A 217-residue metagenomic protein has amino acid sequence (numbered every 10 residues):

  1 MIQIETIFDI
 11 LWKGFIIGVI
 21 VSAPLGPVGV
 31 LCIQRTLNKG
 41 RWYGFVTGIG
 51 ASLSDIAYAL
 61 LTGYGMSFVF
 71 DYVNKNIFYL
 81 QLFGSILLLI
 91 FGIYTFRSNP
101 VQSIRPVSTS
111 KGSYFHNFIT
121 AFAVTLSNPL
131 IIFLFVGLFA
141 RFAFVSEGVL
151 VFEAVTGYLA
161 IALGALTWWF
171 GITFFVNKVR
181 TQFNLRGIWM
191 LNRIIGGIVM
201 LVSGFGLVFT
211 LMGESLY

Functional and structural regions predicted by a protein language model:
I2-F78, G137-V155: Juxtamembrane transmembrane-helix termini in multi-pass membrane transport proteins
I2-Q3, H116-G137: Selected transmembrane alpha-helices and immediately adjacent juxtamembrane segments of polytopic inner-membrane
W42-N117, F175: Membrane helix-loop-helix hairpins that form the core translocation module of multi-pass transporters
G50-L61, S127-P129, I161-W169: Membrane-embedded alpha-helical segments of transport systems, primarily multispan ion/solute transporters
V73-S103, I161-I172, V176, F183-Y217: Selective transmembrane alpha-helices of multi-pass membrane proteins
I132-F144, G206-S215: Alpha-helical transmembrane segments and their membrane-interface junctions in multi-pass membrane proteins
L150-L166: Short alpha-helical packing/oligomerization segments
